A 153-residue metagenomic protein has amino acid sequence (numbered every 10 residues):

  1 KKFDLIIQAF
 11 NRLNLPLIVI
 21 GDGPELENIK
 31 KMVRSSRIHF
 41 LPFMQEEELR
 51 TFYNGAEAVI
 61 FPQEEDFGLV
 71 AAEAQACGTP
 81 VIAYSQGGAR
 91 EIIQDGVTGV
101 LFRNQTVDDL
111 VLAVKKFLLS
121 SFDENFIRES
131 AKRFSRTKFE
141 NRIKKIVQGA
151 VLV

Functional and structural regions predicted by a protein language model:
K1-R12, P24-N28: A conserved mid-protein helix/loop that constitutes part of the nucleotide-sugar donor-binding site
I6-A9, L17, L110, I143: A structural motif in glycosyltransferase catalytic domains
E27, A72-E73, S85-G96, V100-L101: Short acidic/histidine- and often glycine-rich active-site loop of Leloir-type glycosyltransferases that engages
E27-E47, T51: Nucleotide-activated donor-binding/catalytic signature segment of Leloir-type glycosyltransferases, i.e., the conserved
E48-R50, F67, G87-I92: Short glycine/proline-enriched, acidic/aromatic patches that form the donor-sugar handling elements
N54-D66, T79: Acidic donor-binding loop of glycosyltransferase active sites
Q94-G96, V100-V107, V114-S121: Conserved acidic donor-binding segment of nucleotide-sugar-dependent glycosyltransferases
Q105, L119-A150: A charged, aromatic-enriched C-terminal amphipathic alpha-helix characteristic of glycosyltransferases across folds
